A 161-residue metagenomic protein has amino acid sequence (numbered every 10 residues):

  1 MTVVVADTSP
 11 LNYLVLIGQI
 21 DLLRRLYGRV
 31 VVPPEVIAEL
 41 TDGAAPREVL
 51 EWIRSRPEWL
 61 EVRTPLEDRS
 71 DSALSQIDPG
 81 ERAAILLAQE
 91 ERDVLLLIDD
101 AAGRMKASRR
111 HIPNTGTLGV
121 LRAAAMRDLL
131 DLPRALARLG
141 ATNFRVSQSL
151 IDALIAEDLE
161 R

Functional and structural regions predicted by a protein language model:
T2-L95, A101, S108-I112, R134 (+2 more regions): Active-site-proximal, substrate-binding regions of enzyme catalytic domains and RNA-binding/basic surfaces
G103-R104, R122: Positions that flank functional sites
T117-L129: Long, charge-dense
